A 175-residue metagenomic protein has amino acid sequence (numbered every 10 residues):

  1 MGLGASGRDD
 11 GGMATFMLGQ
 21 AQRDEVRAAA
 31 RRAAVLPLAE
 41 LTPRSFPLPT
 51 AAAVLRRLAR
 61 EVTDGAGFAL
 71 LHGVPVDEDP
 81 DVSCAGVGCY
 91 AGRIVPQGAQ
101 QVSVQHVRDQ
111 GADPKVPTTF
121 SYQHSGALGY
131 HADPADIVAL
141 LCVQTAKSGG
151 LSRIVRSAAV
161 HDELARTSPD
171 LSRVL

Functional and structural regions predicted by a protein language model:
M1-L175: Non-heme Fe(II) oxygenase catalytic core, chiefly the N-lobe of the double-stranded beta-helix
